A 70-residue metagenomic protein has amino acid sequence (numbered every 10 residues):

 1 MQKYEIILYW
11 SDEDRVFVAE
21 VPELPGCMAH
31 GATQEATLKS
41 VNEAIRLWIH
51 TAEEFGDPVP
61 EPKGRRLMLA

Functional and structural regions predicted by a protein language model:
M1-E5, E35, K39-A70: Short, charged, surface-exposed hinge/linker loops at domain edges that act as mobile lids or interdomain connectors
Y9-L24: Short aromatic-glycine-(Arg/Gly/Cys) micro-motifs in beta-strand/loop hairpins
E23-G26, E61-K63: Hydrophobic residues in alpha-helical membrane-spanning segments
P25-A36: A short, exposed loop/beta-hairpin motif centered on an aromatic-Gly-Thr core
